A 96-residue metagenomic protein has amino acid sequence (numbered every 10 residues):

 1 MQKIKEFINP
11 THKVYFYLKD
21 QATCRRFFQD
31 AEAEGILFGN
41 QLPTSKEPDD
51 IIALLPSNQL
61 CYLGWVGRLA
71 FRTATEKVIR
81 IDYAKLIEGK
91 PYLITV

Functional and structural regions predicted by a protein language model:
M1-V96: Structural boundary micro-motifs
